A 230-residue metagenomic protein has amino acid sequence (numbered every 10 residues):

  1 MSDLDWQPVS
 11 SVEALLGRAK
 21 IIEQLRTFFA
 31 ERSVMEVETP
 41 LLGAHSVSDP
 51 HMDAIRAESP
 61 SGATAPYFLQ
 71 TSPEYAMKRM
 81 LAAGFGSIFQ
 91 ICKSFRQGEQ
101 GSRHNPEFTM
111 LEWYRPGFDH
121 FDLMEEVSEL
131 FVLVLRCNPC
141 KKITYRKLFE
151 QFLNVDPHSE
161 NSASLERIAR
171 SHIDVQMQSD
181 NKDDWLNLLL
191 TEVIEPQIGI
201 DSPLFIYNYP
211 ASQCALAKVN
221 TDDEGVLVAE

Functional and structural regions predicted by a protein language model:
M1-S2, F29: Auxiliary tRNA-acceptor-end handling modules of aminoacyl-tRNA synthetases
D5, Q24-T27, T39-H45, P50-M80 (+3 more regions): A translation/RNA-centric and nucleic-acid-associated enzymatic feature enriched in Class II aminoacyl-tRNA synthetases
G17-I21: Aromatic- and glycine-enriched glycan-recognition loops and surfaces that form the carbohydrate-binding subsites
D119-K142: Acidic, low-complexity central loop/insert segments
P139-P157: Short, conserved secondary-structure transition motifs
